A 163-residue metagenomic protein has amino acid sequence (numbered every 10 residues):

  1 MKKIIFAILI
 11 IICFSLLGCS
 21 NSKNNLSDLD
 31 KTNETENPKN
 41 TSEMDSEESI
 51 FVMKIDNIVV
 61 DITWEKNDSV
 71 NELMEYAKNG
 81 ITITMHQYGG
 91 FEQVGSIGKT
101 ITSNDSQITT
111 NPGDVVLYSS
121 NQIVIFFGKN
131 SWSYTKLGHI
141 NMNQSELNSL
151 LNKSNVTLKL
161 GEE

Functional and structural regions predicted by a protein language model:
M1-I4: Positively charged n-region of N-terminal signal peptides that target proteins for export
S15-G18: C-terminal motif of bacterial Sec signal peptides marking the signal peptidase cleavage site
N21-V52, N57-V59: N-terminal, intrinsically disordered, polar/charged segments of Gram-positive cell-envelope systems that serve as
D45-T82, F91: Extracytoplasmic/periplasm-facing segments of secreted or lipoprotein envelope proteins
S69-S119: Mature extracytoplasmic domains of secretory-pathway proteins
S119-S120, K159: Residue-level recognition of conserved beta-strand edge/terminus positions
F127-M142: Short, compositionally biased
G138-E163: Well-ordered alpha/beta subsegment
